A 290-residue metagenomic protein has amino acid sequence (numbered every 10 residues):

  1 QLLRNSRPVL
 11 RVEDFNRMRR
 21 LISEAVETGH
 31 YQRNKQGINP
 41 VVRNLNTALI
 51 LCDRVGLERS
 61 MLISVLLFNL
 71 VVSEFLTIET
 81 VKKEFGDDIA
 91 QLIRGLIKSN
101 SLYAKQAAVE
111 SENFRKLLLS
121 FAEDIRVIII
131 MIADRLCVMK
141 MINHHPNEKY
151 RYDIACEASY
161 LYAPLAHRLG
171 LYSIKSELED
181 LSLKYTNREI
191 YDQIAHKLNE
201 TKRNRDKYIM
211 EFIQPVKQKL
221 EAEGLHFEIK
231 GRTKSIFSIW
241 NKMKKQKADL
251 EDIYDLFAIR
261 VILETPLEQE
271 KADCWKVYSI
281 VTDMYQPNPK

Functional and structural regions predicted by a protein language model:
Q1-L10, R20, V26-N34, V41-R54 (+5 more regions): Nucleic-acid processing machinery
N5-L21, I78-D88: Short, mixed-charge amphipathic alpha-helical segments
M61-L66, M131: Short alpha-helical catalytic segment bearing the HExxH-like zincin motif of zinc-dependent metalloproteases
L66-G95, L171: Hydrophobic or amphipathic alpha-helical targeting/insertion segments
K98: Aromatic/histidine-rich interaction motifs
